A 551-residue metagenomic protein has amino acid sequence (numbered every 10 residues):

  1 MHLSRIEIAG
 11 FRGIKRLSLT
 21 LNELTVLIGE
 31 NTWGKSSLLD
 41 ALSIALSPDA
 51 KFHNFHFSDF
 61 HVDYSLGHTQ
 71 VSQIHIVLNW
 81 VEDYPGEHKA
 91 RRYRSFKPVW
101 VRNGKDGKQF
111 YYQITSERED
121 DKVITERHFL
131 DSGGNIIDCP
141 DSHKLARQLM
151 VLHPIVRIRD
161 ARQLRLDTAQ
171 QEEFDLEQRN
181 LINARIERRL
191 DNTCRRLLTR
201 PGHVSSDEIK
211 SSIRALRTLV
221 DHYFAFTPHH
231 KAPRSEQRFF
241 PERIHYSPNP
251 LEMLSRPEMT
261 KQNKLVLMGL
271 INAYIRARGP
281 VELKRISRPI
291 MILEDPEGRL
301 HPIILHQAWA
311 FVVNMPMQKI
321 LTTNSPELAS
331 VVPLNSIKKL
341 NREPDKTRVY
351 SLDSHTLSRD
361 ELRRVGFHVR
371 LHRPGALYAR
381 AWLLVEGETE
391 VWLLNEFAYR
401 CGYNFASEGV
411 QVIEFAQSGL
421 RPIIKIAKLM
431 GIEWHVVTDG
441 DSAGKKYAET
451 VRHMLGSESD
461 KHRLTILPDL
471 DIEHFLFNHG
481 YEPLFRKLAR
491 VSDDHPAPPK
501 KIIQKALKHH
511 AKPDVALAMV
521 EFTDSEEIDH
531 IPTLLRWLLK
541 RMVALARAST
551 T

Functional and structural regions predicted by a protein language model:
M1-L27, T32-S47, H245-H372, E449 (+1 more regions): Switch/communication elements of ASCE P-loop NTPase nucleotide-binding domains
D40-K105: Conserved P-loop NTP-binding catalytic core
S47-S72, C139-S142, R276-I286, T323 (+1 more regions): Flexible phosphate/Mg2+-sensing switch loops adjacent to catalytic phosphate-binding sites
K89-R188: Electropositive, glycine-dotted interaction segments that contact anionic polymers or phosphate-rich ligands
L164, E172-P289: Extended helical coiled-coil dimerization/tether regions that scaffold and oligomerize large DNA-maintenance assemblies
P241-R243, L394, Y399, L488-T551: Charge-patterned, long linear interaction tracts outside catalytic cores
A329-S330, N335-A443: RecA-like P-loop NTPase motor core
K446-E521: Activity-critical C-terminal alpha-helical subdomain
